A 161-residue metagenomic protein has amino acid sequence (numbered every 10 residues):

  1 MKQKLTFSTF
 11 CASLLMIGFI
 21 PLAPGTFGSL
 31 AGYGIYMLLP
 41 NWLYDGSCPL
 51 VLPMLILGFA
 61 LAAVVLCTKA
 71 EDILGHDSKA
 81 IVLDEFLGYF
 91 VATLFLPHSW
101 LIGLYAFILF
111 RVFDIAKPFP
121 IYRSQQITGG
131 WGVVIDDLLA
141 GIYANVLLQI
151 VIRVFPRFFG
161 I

Functional and structural regions predicted by a protein language model:
M1-T6, Y44-D45, L96: Helix-boundary and loop/linker segments of multi-pass membrane transporters
K2-L30, V65-A92, V112-Y143: Interhelical loop and helix-boundary elements at the membrane-water interface of polytopic inner-membrane proteins
F19, Y44-D45, G58, W100: Juxtamembrane/disordered regions of integral membrane proteins
L22-L38, C48-C67: Short, surface-exposed acidic-centric catalytic microdomains
A31-Y44, F90-L96, L148: Interfacial segments of multi-pass membrane proteins
M37, I56-V65, T93-L94, L104-I115 (+1 more regions): Alpha-helical transmembrane segments of multi-pass membrane proteins
C48-P53, S78-E85, H98-I108: Internal alpha-helical transmembrane segments of multi-pass membrane proteins
I150-I161: Juxtamembrane boundary at the C-terminal end of a transmembrane helix
